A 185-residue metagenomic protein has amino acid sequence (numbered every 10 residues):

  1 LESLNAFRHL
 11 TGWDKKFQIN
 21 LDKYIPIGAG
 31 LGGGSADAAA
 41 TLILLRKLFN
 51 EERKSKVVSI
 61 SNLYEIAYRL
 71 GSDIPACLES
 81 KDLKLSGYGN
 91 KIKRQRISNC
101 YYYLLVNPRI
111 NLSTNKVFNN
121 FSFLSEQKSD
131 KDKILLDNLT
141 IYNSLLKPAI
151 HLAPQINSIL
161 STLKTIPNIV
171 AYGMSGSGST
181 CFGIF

Functional and structural regions predicted by a protein language model:
L1-F17, P26, N119: N-terminal beta-alpha supersecondary unit
L4-R8, R46, L160-L163, P167: Conserved hydrophobic residues forming the short capping helix/wall of the S-adenosyl-L-methionine
A6, L10, L44-E52, R69: Active-site catalytic microenvironments for nucleophilic, acid-base chemistry
F17-A29, V170-Y172: Short pre-catalytic strand/loop immediately N-terminal to key active-site residues, enriched for Gly-Thr
P26-I27, L112, S179-F182: Short, active-site-adjacent cap segments at secondary-structure transitions
A29-I60, A76: DPxDG-like acidic metal-binding loop motif
G33-G34, M174-S179: Glycine-rich beta-strand-to-loop/alpha-helix junction loops that act as flexible
E51-A171, I184: ATP-dependent small-molecule kinase catalytic core of the GHMP/sugar-kinase superfamily and closely related
